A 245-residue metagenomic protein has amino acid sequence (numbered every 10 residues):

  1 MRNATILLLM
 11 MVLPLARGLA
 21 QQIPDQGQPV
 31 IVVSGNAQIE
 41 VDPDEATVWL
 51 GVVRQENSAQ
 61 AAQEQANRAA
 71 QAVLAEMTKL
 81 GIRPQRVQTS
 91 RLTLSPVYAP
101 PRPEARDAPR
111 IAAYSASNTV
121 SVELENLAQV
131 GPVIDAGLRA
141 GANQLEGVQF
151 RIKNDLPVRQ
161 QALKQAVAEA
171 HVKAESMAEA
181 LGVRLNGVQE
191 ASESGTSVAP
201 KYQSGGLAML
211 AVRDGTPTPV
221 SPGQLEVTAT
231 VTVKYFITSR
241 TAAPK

Functional and structural regions predicted by a protein language model:
R2-I6, M11-K245: Short, charge-dense linear interaction motifs
